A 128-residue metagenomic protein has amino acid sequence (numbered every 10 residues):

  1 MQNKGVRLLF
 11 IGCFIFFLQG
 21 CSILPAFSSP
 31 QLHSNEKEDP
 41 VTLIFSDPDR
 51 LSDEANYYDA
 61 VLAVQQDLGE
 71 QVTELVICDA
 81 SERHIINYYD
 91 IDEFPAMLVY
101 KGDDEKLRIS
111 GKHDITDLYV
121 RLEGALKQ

Functional and structural regions predicted by a protein language model:
M1-F10: Bacterial N-terminal signal peptides that target proteins for export
F17-G20: C-terminal motif of bacterial Sec signal peptides marking the signal peptidase cleavage site
A26-G69: Local sequence-structure signature of Cys/Sec-based thiol-disulfide redox active-site neighborhoods
E70-D79: A short beta-strand-loop structural module common to alpha/beta enzyme folds
D79-I85: N-terminal post-signal-peptidase region of extra-cytosolic proteins
I85-I86, I91-F94, Y100: Compact alpha-helical subdomains of small soluble proteins
P95-I109: A short, hydrophobic beta-strand/beta-hairpin element that forms part of a small beta-sheet core
D114-Q128: Thiol-/selenol-based redox modules, centered on thioredoxin-like and closely related oxidoreductase domains
